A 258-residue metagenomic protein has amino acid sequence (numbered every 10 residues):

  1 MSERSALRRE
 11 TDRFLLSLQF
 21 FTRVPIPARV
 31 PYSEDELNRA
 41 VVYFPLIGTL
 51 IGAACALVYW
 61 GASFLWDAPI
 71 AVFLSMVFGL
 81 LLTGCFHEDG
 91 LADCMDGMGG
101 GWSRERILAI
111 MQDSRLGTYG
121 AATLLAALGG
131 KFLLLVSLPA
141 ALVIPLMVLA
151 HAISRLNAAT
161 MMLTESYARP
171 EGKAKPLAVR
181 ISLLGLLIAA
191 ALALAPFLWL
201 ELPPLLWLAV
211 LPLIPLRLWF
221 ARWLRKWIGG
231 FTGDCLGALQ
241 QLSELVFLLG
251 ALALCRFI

Functional and structural regions predicted by a protein language model:
M1-G84, W102-R106, D113-I258: Hydrophobic alpha-helical transmembrane segments
D89, G100, A109: Glycine/small-residue-rich loop that forms an oxyanion/phosphate-binding "nest" at active or ligand-binding sites
G97: Residues immediately C-terminal
